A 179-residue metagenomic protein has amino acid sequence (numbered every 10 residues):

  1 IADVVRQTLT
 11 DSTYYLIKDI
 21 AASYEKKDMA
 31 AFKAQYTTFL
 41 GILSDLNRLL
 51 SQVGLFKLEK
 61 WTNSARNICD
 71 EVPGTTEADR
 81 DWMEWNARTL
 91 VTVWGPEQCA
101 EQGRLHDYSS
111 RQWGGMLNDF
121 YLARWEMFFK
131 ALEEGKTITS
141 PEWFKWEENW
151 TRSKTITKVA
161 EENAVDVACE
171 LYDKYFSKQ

Functional and structural regions predicted by a protein language model:
I1-Q179: Catalytic domains of carbohydrate-active enzymes that cleave complex glycans
